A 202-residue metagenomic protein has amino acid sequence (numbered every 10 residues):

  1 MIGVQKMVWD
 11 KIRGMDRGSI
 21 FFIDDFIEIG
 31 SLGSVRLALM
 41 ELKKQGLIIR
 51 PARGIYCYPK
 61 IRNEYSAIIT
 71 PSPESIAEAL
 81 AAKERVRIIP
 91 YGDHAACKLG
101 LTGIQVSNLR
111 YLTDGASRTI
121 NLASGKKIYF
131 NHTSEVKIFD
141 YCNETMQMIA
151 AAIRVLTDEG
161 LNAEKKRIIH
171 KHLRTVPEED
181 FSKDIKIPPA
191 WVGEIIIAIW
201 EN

Functional and structural regions predicted by a protein language model:
I2-L80: Short beta-edge/loop segments at beta->alpha junctions of small alpha/beta modules that act as binding/recognition
V35, Y91-G92, T145: Amphipathic alpha-helical interface surfaces
P51-G54, R87-L122, K127: Short gly/ser-rich loop at a beta-strand->alpha-helix junction or flexible surface loop bordering the NTP-binding
R53, I61, D93, T133-E135: Histidine- and/or cysteine-centered catalytic micro-motif in compact active-site loops
E78, K127-E135: Short amphipathic alpha-helical segments and their helix-coil junctions
K83: Basic nucleic-acid-binding interfaces
T133-N202: Hydrophobic alpha-helical interaction segments
